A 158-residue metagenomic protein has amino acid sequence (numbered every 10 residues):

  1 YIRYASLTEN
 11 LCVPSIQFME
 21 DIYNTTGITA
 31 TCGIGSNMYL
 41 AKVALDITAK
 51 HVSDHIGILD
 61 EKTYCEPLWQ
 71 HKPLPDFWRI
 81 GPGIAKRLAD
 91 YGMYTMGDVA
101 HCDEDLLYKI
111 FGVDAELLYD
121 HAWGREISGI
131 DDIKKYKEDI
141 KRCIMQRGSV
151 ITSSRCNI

Functional and structural regions predicted by a protein language model:
Y1-S53, E104, E116, D120-K135 (+1 more regions): Structure-specific DNA junction-binding interface
N10, P14, D76, S153-N157: Catalytic cores of large soluble enzymes that bind and process phosphate-bearing ligands
P14, F18, E61-Y64, D114 (+1 more regions): Alpha-helical structural motif
V43-L45, Q70, L88-D90: A short secondary-structure junction signal
V52-H71: A short, charged helix-loop
Q70-P73, W78: Structural motif
K86-I158: DNA-contacting surface of Y-family translesion DNA polymerases
